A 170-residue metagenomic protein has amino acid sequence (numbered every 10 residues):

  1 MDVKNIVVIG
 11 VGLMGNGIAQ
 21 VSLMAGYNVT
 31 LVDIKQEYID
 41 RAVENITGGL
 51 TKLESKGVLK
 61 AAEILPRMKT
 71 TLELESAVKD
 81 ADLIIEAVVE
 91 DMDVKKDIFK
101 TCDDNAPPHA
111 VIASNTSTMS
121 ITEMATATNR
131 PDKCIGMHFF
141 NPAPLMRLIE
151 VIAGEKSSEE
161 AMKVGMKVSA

Functional and structural regions predicted by a protein language model:
M1-G49, N105: NAD(P)+-binding Rossmann beta1-loop-alpha1 motif at the extreme N-terminus of oxidoreductases
A25-Y27, K79, P142-V151: Acidic/polar active-site rim loop that often engages polyanionic ligands
Y27, R130, V151-A170: Internal alpha-helical scaffold of NAD(P)-dependent oxidoreductase catalytic cores
N28-A81, D91-D93, D97: Conserved N-terminal Rossmann-fold NAD(P) cofactor-binding segment
K79-D80, I84, P108: Alpha-helix C-terminal capping/helix-to-coil transition sites in glycosyltransferase folds
V88-I149: Rossmann-like NAD(P)(H) cofactor-binding subdomain of soluble oxidoreductases
